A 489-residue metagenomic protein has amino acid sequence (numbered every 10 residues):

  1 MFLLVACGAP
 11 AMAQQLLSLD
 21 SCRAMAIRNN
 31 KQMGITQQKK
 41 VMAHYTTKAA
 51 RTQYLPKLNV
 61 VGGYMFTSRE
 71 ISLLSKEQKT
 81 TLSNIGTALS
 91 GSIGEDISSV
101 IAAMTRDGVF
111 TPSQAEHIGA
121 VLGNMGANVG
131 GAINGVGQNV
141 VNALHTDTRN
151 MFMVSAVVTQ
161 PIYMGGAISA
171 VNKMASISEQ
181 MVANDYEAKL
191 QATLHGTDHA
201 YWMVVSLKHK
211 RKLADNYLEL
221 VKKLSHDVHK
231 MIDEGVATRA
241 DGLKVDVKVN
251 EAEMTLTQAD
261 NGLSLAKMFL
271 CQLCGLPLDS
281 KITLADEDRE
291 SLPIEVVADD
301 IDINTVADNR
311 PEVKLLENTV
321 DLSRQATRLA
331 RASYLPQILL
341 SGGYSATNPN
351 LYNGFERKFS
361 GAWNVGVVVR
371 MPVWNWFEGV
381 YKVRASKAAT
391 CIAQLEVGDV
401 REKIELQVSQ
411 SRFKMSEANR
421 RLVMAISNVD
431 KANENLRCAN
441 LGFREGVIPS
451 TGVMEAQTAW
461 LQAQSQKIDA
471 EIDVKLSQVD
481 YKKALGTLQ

Functional and structural regions predicted by a protein language model:
A6-P10: N-terminal signal peptide c-region/cleavage motif recognized by signal peptidases
M12-S72, T81, G86, M153 (+5 more regions): Bacterial Sec-pathway N-terminal export signals of envelope proteins
G34, L58-S72, N139-R149, T159-A188 (+5 more regions): Small/polar (Gly/Ser/Thr/Ala-rich) solvent-exposed segments that form structured loops/beta-strands/short helices used
I35-A50, K189, H195-K212, K223 (+6 more regions): Amphipathic alpha-helical coiled-coil segments
Y45-T47, N184-T305, K414, A418 (+2 more regions): Periplasmic alpha-helical coiled-coil/stalk elements that build and connect Gram-negative outer-membrane
G62-A156, E287-V296, R328, S341-M371: Small/polar, glycine/serine/threonine/aspartate-rich low-complexity segments that form flexible
A259, P311, A393, A470: Metallo-beta-lactamase
